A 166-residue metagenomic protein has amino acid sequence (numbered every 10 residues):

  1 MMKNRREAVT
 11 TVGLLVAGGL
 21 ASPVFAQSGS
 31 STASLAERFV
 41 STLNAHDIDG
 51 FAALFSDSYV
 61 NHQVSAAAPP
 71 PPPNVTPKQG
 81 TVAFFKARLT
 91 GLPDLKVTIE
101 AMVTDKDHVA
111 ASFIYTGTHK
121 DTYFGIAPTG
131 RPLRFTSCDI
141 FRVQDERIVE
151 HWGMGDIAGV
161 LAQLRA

Functional and structural regions predicted by a protein language model:
M1-V16: N-terminal secretory signal peptides and thylakoid transit peptides that target proteins across membranes
S30-D47, L54: Short, aromatic-enriched amphipathic alpha-helices that serve as compact interaction elements
F39, F51, Y59, T81 (+3 more regions): Hydrophobic pocket/interface hotspot
I48-K106: A solvent-exposed, acidic/Ser-Thr-rich amphipathic alpha-helical stretch
H108-A110, R134-A162: Short beta-strand edge/turn micro-motifs at domain boundaries
I114-Q144: Exposed beta-sheet edge and beta->alpha loop/turn motif
